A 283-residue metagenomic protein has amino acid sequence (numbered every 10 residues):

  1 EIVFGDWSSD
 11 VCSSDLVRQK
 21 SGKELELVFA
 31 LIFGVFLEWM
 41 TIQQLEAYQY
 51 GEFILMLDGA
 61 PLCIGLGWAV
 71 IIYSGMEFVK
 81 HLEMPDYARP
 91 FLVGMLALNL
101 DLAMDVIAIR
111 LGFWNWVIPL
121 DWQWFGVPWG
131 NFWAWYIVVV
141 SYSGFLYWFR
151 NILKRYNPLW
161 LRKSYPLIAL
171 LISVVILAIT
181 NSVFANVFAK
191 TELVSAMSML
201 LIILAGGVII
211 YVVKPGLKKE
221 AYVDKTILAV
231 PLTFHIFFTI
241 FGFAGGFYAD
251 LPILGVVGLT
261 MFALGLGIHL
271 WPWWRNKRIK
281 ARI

Functional and structural regions predicted by a protein language model:
E1-D15: Single conserved hydrophobic/aromatic residue that forms the stacking wall/gate of nucleotide- or nucleobase-binding
S14-D15, L66-F91, V138-Y156: Internal transmembrane alpha-helix with an interfacial aromatic "cap," most often the third helix
Q19, E24, W39-F53: Transmembrane alpha-helix boundary signature
A30-L37, A60-I72, R89-I109, A134-S141 (+2 more regions): Alpha-helical transmembrane segments of multi-pass integral membrane proteins
Q44-Y48, A178-A189, V213-G216, F238-D250: Juxtamembrane "helix-exit" motif on the non-cytosolic side of transmembrane helices
E52-G67, P119-I137: Short aromatic-rich membrane-water interface segments that cap or initiate transmembrane helices in multi-pass membrane
W122-V138, L167, V183-L204, K225 (+2 more regions): Membrane-interface transmembrane-helix boundary segments in multi-pass integral membrane proteins
R150-L167, L217-T226, K277-I283: Membrane-interfacial, low-structure loops and terminal tails that flank and connect transmembrane helices in multi-pass
